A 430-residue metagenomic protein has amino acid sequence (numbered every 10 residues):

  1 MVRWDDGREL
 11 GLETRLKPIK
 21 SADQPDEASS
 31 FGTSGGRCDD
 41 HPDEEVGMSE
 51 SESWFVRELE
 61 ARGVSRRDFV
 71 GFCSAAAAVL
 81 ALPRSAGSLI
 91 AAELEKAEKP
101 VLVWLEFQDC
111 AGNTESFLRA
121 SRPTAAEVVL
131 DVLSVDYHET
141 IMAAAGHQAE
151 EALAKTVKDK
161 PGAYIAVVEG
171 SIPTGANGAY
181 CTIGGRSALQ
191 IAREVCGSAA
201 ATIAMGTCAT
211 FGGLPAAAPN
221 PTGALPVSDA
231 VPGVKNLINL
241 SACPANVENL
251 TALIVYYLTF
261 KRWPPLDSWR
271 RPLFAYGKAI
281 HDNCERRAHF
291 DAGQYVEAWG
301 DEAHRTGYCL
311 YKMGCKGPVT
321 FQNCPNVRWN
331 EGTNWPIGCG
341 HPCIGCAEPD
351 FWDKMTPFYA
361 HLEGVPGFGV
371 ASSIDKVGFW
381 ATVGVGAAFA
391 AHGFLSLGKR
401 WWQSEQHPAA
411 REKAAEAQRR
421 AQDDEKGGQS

Functional and structural regions predicted by a protein language model:
V2-W4, L12, L16-V64, R420-Q429: N-terminal secretory signal peptides
R67-A91: N-terminal export signals
A92-L94, E98-G112, S116, A126 (+6 more regions): Metallocofactor- and cofactor-centric catalytic cores in central/energy metabolism, strongly enriched
R186-A199: Catalytic-core regions built around general acid/base machinery
E248-T251, V255-R328: A conserved mid-domain beta-alpha-beta active-site/ligand-binding segment of alpha/beta enzyme cores
G369-T382: Juxtamembrane/start-of-transmembrane alpha-helix segments at the extracytoplasmic/lumenal side of membrane anchors
V385-R400: Alpha-helical transmembrane segments
E405-S430: Cytoplasmic C-terminal tails of single-pass
